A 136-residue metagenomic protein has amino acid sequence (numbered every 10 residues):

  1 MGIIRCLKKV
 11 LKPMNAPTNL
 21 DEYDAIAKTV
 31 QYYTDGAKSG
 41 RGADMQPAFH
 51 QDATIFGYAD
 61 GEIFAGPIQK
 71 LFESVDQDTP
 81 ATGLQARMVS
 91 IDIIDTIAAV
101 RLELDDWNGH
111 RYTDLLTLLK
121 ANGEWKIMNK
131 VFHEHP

Functional and structural regions predicted by a protein language model:
I3-D35, S39-A43, P47, Q51: Short, low-complexity N-terminal intrinsically disordered segments enriched in polar/charged residues
A16, R41, A48, A59-G61 (+2 more regions): Residue-level detector of alpha-helical recognition elements and their boundaries
D21-A25, T54-A59, F64-R111: Surface-exposed, charged secondary-structure patches
F49, L104-D106, V131-F132: Short beta-strand segments enriched in hydrophobic/aromatic residues within well-folded beta-rich domains
Q51, T96, G123-E124: Beta-strand-connecting loop/turn residues
A53-T54, P136: Short secondary-structure capping/turn micro-motifs that flank functional sites
R111-P136: Short beta-strand edge/turn micro-motifs at domain boundaries
